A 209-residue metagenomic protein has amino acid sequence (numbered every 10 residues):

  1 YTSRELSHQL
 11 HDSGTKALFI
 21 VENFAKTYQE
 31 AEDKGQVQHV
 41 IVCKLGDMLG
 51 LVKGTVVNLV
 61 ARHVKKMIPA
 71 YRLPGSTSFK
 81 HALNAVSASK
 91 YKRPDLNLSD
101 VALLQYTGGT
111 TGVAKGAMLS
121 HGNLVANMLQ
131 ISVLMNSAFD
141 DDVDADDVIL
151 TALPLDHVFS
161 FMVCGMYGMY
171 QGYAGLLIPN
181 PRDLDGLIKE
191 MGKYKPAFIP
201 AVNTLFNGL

Functional and structural regions predicted by a protein language model:
Y1-E22, K115-M118, T151, A174-N180: Short beta-strand->loop structural element characteristic of the AMP-binding/adenylate-forming
D12-G14, G35, K193-Y194: Active-site charged/polar residues at nucleotide-handling catalytic sites that mediate phosphoryl, nucleotidyl
A17-E30, C43-L51, L153, P196-L209: Adenylate-forming
L18, V101, T107-T110, I149 (+2 more regions): Conserved S/T- and glycine-rich ATP-binding loop of Class I adenylate-forming
T27-L98: ANL superfamily adenylate-forming
R93, A102-L129: Conserved AMP-binding A3 loop
V125-V148, D156-G208: Conserved AMP-binding/adenylation subdomain of ANL enzymes
